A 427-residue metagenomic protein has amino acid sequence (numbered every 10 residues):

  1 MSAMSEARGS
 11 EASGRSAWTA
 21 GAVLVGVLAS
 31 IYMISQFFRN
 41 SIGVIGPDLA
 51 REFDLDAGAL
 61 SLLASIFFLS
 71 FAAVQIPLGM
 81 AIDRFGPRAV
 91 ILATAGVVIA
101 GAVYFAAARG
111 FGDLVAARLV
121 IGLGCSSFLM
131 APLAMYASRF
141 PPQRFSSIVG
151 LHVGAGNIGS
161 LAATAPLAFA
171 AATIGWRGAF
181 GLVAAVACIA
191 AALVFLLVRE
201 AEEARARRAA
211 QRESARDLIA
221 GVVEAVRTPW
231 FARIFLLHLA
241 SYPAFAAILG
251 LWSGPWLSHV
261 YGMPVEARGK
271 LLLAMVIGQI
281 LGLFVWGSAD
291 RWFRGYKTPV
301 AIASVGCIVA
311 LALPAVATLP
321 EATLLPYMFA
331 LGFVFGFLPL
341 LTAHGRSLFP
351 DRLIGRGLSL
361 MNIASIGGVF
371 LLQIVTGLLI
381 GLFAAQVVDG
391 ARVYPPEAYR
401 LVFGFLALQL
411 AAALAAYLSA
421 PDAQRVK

Functional and structural regions predicted by a protein language model:
G9-W18, A201-F235: Juxtamembrane intracellular "pre-TM" segments in multi-pass secondary transporters
I42-G43, P229-W286, V369-G377: Extracytoplasmic gate region of multi-pass secondary transporters
A73-G112: Conserved MFS/SLC helix-loop-helix module at the cytosolic interface between two early adjacent transmembrane helices
V74-G86, G282-G295: Helix-to-loop junctions at the C-terminal end of transmembrane segments in multipass secondary transporters
R84-A95, R291-V305: Cytoplasmic membrane-interface "Motif A"-like loop-to-helix N-cap segments of 12-TM Major Facilitator Superfamily
F111, A117-G156: Cytoplasmic helix-loop-helix junction between adjacent transmembrane helices in 12-TM secondary transporters
S127-F140, G336-P350: Intracellular juxtamembrane helix-capping segments at the cytosolic ends of symmetry-related transmembrane helices
H152-E202: Helix-loop-helix hairpin linking two adjacent transmembrane segments in secondary transporters
